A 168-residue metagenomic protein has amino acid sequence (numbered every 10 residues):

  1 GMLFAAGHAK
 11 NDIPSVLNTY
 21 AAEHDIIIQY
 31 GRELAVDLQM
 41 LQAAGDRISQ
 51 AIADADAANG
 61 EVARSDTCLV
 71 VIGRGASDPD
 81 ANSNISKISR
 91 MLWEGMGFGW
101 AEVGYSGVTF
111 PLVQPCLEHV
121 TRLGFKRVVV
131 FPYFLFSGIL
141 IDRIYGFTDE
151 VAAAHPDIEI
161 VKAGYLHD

Functional and structural regions predicted by a protein language model:
G1-D168: Extended amphipathic ligand-handling, pore-lining, and cofactor/metal-binding catalytic surfaces
